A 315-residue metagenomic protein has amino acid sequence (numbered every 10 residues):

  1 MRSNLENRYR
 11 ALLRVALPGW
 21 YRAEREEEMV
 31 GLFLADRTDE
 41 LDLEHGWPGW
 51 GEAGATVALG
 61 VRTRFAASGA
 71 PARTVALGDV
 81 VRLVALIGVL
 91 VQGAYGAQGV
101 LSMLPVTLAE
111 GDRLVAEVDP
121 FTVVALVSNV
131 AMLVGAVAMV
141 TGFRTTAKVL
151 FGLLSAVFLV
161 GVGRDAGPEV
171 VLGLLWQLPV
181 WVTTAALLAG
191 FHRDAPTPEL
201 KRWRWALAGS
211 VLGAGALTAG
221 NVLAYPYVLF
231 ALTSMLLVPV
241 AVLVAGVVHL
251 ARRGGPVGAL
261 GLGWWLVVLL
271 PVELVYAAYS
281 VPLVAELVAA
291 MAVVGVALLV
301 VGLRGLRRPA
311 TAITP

Functional and structural regions predicted by a protein language model:
M1-L12: Short, charge-enriched, intrinsically disordered boundary segments that mark the beginning of a structured element
E24: P-loop NTPase catalytic cores that bind/hydrolyze ATP
E27-M29: Short, well-ordered alpha-helical segments that carry or flank key catalytic/ligand-binding motifs at enzyme/regulatory
G31, A35-T107: Cytosolic juxtamembrane regions of integral membrane proteins
T74-P315: Hydrophobic alpha-helical bundles in membrane proteins
